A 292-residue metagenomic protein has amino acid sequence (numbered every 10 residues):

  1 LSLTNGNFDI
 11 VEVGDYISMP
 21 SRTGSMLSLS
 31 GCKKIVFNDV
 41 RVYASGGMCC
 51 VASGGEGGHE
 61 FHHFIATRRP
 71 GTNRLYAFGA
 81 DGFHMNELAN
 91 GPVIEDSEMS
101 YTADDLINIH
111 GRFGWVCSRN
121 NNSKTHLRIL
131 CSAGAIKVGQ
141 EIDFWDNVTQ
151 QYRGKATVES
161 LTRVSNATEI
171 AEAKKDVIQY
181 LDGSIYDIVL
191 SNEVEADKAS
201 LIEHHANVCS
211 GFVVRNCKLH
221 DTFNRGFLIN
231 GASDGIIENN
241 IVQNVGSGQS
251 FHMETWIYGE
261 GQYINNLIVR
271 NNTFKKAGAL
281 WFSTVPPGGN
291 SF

Functional and structural regions predicted by a protein language model:
L1-F292: Extracellular parallel beta-helix/beta-solenoid repeat domains
